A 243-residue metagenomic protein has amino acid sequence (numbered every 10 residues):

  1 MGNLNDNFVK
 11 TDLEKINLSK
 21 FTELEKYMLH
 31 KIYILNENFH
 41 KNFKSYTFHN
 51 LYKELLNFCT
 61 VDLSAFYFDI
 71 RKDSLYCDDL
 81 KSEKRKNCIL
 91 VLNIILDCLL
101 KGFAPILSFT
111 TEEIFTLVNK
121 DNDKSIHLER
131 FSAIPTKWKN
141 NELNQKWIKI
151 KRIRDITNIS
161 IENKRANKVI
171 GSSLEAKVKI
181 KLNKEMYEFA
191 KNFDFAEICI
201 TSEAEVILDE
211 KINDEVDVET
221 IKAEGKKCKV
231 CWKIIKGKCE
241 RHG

Functional and structural regions predicted by a protein language model:
L4-H40, F68-S160, N167-L182, I207 (+2 more regions): Acidic, turn-prone loop/beta-hairpin segments
F39, F43-N50: Short helix-adjacent coil turns
C59-T60: Hydrophobic residues within the alpha-helices of tandem HEAT/HEAT-like
N192-L208: A glycine-rich helix N-cap at a beta->alpha junction
D217-K227: Immediate flanking context of iron-sulfur cluster ligation sites
C228-C231, C239-H242: Short cysteine-rich clusters marking metal-coordination/redox-active sites
